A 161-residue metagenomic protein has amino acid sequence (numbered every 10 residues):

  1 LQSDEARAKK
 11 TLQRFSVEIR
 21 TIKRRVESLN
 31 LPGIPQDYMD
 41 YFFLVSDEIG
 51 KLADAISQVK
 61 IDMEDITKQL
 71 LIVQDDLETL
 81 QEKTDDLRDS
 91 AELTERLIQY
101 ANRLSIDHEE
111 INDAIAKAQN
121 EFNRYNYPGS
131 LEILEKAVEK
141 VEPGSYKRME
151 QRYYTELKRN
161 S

Functional and structural regions predicted by a protein language model:
L1-S161: Long, charged/polar, soluble alpha-helical segments
